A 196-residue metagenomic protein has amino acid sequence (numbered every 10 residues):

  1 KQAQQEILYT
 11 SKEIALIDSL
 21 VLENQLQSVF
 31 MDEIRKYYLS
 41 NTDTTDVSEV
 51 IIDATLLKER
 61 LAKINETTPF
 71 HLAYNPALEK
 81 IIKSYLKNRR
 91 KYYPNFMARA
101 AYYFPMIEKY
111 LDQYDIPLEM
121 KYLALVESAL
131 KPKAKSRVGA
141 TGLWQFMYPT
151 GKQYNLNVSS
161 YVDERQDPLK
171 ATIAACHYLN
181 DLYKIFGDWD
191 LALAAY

Functional and structural regions predicted by a protein language model:
K1-Y114: An acidic, Gly/Ser/Thr/Pro-rich helix-cap/linker signature
V21, V29, V47-V50, M97 (+5 more regions): Extended aliphatic helical segments
I81-N95, L130-A140, Q145-G187, L191: Substrate-binding clefts and substrate-entry loops adjacent to catalytic sites of polymer-processing enzymes acting on
A98, P105, K109, K121 (+2 more regions): Solvent-exposed, polar/charged alpha-helical surfaces in well-ordered, non-transmembrane soluble domains, broadly
Q113-I116, I185: Membrane-interface junctions
I116-K133, D190-Y196: Short, functionally critical alpha-helical segments immediately adjacent to catalytic or ligand/cofactor-binding
